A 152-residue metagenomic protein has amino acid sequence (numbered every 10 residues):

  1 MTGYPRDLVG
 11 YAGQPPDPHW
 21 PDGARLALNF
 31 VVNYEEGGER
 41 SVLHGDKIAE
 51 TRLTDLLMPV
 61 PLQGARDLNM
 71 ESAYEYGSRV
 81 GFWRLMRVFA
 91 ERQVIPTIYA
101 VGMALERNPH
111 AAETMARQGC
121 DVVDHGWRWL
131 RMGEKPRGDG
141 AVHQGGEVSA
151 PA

Functional and structural regions predicted by a protein language model:
T2-A152: Catalytic alpha-helical scaffold of carbohydrate-active enzymes acting on polysaccharides/glycoconjugates
